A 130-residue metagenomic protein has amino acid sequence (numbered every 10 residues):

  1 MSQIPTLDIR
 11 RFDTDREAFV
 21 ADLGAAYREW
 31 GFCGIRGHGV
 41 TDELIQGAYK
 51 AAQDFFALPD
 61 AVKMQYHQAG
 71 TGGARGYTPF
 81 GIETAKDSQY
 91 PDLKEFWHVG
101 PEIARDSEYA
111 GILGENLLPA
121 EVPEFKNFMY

Functional and structural regions predicted by a protein language model:
M1-Y130: Peripheral, non-catalytic segments flanking oxidoreductase cores
